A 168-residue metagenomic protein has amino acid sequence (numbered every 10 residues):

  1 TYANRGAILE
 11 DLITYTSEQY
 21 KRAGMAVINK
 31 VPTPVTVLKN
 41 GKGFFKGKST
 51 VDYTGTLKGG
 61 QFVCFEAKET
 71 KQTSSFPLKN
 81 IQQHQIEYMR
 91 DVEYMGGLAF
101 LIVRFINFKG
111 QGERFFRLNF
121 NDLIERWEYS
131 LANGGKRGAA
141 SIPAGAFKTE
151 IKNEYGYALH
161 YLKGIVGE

Functional and structural regions predicted by a protein language model:
T1-F44: Acidic-basic catalytic patches of nuclease active cores, encompassing PD-(D/E)XK and other metal-cofactor nuclease
V35-L38, Q72-S75, F108-G110: Short, solvent-exposed loop/turn segments at secondary-structure junctions
K46-T50, K58-F62, Y94-G96: Short connector loops at helix/strand junctions that flank enzyme active sites, especially segments positioning acidic
D52-G55, G60-Q72: Conserved catalytic cores of phosphodiester-cleaving nucleases, focusing on short active-site segments
T70-D91: Mg2+/Mn2+-dependent nuclease catalytic core
R90-E125: Nucleic-acid nuclease catalytic cores
F115-I142: A contiguous, mid-protein "functional segment" used to position or interact with cofactors/ions or partner subunits
P143-E168: Charged phosphate-binding loop/patch that engages nucleotide di/tri-phosphates or the phosphate backbone of nucleic
